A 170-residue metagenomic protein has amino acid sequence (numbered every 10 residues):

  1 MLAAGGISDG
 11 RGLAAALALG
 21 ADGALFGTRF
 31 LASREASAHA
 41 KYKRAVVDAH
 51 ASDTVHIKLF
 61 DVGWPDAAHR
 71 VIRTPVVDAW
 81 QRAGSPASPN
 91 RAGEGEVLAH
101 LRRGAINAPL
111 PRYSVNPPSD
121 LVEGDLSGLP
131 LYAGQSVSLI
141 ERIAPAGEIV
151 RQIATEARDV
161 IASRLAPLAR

Functional and structural regions predicted by a protein language model:
L2, S8-R170: Conserved active-site-proximal phosphate/metal-binding subdomains
